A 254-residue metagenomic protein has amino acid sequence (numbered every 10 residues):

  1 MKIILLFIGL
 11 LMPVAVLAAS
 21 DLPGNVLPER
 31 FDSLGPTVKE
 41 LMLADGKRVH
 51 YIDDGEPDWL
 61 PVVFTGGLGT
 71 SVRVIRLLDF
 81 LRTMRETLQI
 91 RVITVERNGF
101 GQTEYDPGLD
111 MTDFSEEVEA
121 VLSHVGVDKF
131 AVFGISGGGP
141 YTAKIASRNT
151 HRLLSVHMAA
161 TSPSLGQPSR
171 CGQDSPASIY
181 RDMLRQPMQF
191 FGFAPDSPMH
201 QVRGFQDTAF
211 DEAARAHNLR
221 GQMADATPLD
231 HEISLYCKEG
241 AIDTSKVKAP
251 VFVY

Functional and structural regions predicted by a protein language model:
D58-W59, G66-S71, S136: Active-site glycine-rich loops that stabilize anionic/oxyanionic intermediates across multiple enzyme folds
L68-R82: The serine-hydrolase catalytic nucleophile loop
V74-I75, E96-M111: Glycine-rich "HGGG/HGxG" loop immediately N-terminal to the catalytic nucleophile of the alpha/beta-hydrolase
M84-Q102: Conserved alpha/beta-hydrolase
D113-A131: Conserved acidic catalytic loop of the alpha/beta-hydrolase fold
D128-Q167: Conserved hydrolase catalytic core segment
Q173-I242: Alpha/beta-hydrolase
V247, V253-Y254: Short beta-strand/loop motif that positions the catalytic acidic residue of the alpha/beta-hydrolase fold
